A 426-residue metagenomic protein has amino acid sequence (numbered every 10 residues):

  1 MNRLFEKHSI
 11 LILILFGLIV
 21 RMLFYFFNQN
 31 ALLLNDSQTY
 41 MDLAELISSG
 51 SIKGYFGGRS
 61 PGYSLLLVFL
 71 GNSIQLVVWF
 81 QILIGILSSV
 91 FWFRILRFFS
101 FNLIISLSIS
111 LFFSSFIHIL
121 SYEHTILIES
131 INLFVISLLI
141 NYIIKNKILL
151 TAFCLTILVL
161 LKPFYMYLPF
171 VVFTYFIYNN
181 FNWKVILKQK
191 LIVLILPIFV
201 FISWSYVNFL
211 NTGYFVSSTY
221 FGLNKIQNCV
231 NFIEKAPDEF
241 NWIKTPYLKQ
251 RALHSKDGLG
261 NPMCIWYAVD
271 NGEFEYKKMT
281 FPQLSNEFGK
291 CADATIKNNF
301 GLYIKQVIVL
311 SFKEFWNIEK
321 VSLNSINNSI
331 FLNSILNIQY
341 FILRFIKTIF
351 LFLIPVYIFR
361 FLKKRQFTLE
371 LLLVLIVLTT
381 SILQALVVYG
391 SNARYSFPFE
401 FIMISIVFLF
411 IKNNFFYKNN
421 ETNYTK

Functional and structural regions predicted by a protein language model:
N28-L43, K53-L66, N72-Q75, F215-S218 (+1 more regions): Extracytoplasmic catalytic/substrate-binding loops of multi-pass membrane glycan-assembly enzymes
N35, F80-I84, L111-L138, I143 (+2 more regions): Multi-pass, polyprenyl lipid-linked donor-dependent membrane glycosyltransferases
P61-L65, N72-V90, Y122, F341: Loop-to-helix entry region of an early transmembrane alpha helix in multi-pass inner-membrane enzymes
Q75-F80, K277-K278, N286-G289, A294-T379: Membrane-interface anchor segments at the N-terminal boundary of transmembrane helices in multi-pass membrane enzymes
V77-S100, F134, L138, V356: Transmembrane-helix motifs of polytopic, lipid-linked glycan transferases
F91-R94, I131-T151, L155, F173 (+1 more regions): Specific aromatic-rich, kink-prone transmembrane helix
L149-P163, F173, L196-F199, S203-W204: Membrane-interface alpha helices of multi-pass inner-membrane proteins
S217-V321: Membrane-proximal stem/loop segments at transmembrane-domain junctions that anchor or position
